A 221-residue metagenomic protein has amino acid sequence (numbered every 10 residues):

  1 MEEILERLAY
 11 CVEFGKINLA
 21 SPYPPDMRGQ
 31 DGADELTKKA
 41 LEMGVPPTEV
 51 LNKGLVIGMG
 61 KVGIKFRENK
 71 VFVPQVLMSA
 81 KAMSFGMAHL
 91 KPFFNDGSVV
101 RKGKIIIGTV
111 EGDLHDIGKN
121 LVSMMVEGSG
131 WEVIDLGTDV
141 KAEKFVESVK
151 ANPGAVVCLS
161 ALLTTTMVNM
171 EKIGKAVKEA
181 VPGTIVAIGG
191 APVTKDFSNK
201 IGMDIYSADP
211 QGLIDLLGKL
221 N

Functional and structural regions predicted by a protein language model:
M1-G97: Long amphipathic alpha-helical segments
E6-A9, D31-D34, K38, S84 (+5 more regions): Amphipathic, non-transmembrane alpha-helical secondary structure
A88-P92, G108-E111, E127: Non-catalytic terminal/interface segments that mediate subunit docking, oligomerization, and allosteric communication
F94-V110: Glycine/charge-rich, flexible interdomain linkers and switch-proximal surface loops that mediate coupling
G118-N120: Cytosolic, long alpha-helical scaffolding segments
V122-S129, I134-M203: Cofactor-cradling patches in redox/metallo enzymes
P192-N221: Peripheral docking tails and interdomain loops at the edges of cofactor- or intermediate-handling domains
